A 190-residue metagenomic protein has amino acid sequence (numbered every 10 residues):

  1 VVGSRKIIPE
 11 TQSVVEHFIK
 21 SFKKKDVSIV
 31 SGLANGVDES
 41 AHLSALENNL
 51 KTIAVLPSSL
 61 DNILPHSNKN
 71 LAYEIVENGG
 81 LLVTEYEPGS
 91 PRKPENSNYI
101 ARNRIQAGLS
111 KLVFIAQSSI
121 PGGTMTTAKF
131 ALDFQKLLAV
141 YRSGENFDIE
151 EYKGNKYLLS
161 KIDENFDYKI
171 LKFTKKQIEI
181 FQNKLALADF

Functional and structural regions predicted by a protein language model:
V2-F190: Glycine-biased, small-residue-rich flexible motifs in mid-sequence functional cores and linkers
